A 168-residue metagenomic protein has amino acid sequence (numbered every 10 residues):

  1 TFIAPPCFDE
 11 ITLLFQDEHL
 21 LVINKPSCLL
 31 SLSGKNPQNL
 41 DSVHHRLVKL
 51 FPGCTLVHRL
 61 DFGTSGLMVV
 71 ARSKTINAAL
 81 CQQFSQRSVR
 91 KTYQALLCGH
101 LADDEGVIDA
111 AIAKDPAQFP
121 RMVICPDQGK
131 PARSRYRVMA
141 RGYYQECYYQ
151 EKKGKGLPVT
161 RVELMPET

Functional and structural regions predicted by a protein language model:
T1-T168: RNA pseudouridine synthases
